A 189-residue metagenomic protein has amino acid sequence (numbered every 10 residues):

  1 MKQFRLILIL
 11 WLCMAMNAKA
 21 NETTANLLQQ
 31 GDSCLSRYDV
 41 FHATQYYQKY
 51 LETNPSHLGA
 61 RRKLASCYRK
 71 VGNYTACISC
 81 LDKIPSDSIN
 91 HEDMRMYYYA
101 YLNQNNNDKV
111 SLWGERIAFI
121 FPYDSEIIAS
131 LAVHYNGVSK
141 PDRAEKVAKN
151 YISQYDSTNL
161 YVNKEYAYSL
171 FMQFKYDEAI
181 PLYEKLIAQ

Functional and structural regions predicted by a protein language model:
S36-R37, K70-V71, N103-Q104, G137-V138 (+1 more regions): Register position in tetratricopeptide repeats
K49-Y50, K83-I84, R116-I117, N150-I152 (+1 more regions): Canonical positions in the second alpha-helix
P55, S88-I89, P122, D156-S157: Short coil turns that delineate tetratricopeptide repeat
A60, D93-M94, I127, V162: TPR alpha-solenoid repeat register
K63, M96-Y99, S130, E165: Canonical tetratricopeptide repeat
